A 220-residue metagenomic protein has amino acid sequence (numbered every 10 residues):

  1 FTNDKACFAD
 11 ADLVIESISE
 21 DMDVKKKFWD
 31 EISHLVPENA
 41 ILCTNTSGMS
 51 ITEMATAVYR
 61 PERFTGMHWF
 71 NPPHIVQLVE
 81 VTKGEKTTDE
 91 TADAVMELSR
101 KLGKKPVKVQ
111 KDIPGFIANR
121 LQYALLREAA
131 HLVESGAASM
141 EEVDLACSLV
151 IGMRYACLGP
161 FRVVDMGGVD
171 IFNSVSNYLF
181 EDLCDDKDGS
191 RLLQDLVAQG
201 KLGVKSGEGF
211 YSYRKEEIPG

Functional and structural regions predicted by a protein language model:
F1-L42, M49: Rossmann-like NAD(P)-binding element
A6-A9, D23, K27-H34, T56 (+3 more regions): Replace "anionic and nucleotidyl ligands
C7-F8, P72-V76, Y155: Short, flexible turn/loop "capping" segments at secondary-structure junctions
I41-R120: Rossmann-fold dinucleotide-binding core
K101-K111, E134-S135, M140-G220: NAD(P)-dependent Rossmann-like dehydrogenase/reductase catalytic/cofactor-binding core
I117, L125, G167-I171: Mid-domain beta-loop-alpha active-site segment that forms a flexible, acidic cofactor/metal-binding surface
A118, Q122-E128, S148-I151: Structural/interface elements that position substrates and couple domains in central-metabolism enzymes
